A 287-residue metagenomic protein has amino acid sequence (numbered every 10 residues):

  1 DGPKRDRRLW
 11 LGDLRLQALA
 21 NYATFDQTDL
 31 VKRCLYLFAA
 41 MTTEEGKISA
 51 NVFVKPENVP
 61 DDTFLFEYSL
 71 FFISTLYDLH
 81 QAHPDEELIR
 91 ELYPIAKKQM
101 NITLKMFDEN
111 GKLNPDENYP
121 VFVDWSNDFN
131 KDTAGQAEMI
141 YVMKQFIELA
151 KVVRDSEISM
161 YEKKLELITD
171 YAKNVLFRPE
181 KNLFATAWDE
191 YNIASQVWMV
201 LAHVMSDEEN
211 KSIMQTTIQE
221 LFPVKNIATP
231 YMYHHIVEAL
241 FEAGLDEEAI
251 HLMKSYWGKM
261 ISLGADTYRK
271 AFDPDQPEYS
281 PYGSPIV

Functional and structural regions predicted by a protein language model:
L9-V287: Active-site core of glycosidic bond-cleaving carbohydrate-active enzymes
